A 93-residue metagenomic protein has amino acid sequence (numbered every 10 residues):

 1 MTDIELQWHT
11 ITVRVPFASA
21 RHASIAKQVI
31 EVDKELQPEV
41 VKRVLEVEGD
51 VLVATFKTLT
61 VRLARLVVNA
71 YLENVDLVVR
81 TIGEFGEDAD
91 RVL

Functional and structural regions predicted by a protein language model:
M1-L93: Long, contiguous binding/interaction regions
